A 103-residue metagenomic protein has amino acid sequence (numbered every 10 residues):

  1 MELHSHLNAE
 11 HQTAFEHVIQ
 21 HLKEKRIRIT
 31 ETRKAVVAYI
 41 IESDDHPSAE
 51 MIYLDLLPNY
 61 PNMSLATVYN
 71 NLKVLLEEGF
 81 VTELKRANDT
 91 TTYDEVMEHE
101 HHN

Functional and structural regions predicted by a protein language model:
M1-R26: N-terminal leader segment of winged-helix/HTH proteins
I29-E31: Short helix-coil-helix linker/hinge
K34-Y39: Pre-recognition alpha-helix immediately N-terminal to the DNA-recognition helix within helix-turn-helix or winged-helix
S43-S48: Short capping segments at the starts of secondary-structure elements
M51-L57: A short acidic, leucine-rich amphipathic alpha-helix
S64-L65: Short coil turns linking two alpha-helices in DNA-binding domains
V68-E78: Basic amphipathic alpha-helical segments that dock to polyanions
E77-N103: Non-DNA-binding regulatory cores of transcription-related proteins, predominantly C-terminal effector-binding
